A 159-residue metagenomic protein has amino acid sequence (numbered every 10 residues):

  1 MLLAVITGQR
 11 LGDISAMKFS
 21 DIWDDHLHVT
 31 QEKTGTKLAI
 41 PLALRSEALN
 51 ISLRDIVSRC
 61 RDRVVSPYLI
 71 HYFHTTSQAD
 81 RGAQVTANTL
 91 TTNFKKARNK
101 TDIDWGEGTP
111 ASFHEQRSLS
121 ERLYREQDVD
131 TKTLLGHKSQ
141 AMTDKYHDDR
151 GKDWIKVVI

Functional and structural regions predicted by a protein language model:
M1: Short helix- or helix-capping micro-motifs that position conserved polar/aromatic residues at function-defining sites
A4, S15, K132: The alpha-helix within a helix-turn-helix
T7, R63, N88-T133, H137-Q140 (+1 more regions): Short, basic (Lys/Arg/His-rich) helix/loop patches that form interaction surfaces in the mid-to-C-terminal regions
T7-G12, A16-S58: Conserved tyrosine-mediated DNA breakage-rejoining catalytic core shared by Y-recombinases
S15, R122, T143-D144: Key DNA-contacting residues within the recognition helix of helix-turn-helix
D21-I22, E121-Q127, V157-V158: Alpha-helix C-terminal capping segments
Q31-G35, L135-I159: Catalytic-site neighborhood detector that most strongly recognizes the C-terminal catalytic loop/helix of tyrosine
T34-D55, V64-K96, S112: C-terminal catalytic core of Y-nucleophile DNA break-rejoin enzymes
